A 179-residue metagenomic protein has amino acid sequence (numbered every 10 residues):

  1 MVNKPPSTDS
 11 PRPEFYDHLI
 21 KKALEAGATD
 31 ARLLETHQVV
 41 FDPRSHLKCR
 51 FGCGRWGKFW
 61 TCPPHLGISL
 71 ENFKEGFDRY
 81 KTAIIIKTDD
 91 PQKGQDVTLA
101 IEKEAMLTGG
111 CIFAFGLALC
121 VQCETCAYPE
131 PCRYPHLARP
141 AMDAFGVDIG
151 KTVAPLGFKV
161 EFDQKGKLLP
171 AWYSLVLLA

Functional and structural regions predicted by a protein language model:
V2-A179: Auxiliary alpha/beta "docking" domains used to position bulky ligands
